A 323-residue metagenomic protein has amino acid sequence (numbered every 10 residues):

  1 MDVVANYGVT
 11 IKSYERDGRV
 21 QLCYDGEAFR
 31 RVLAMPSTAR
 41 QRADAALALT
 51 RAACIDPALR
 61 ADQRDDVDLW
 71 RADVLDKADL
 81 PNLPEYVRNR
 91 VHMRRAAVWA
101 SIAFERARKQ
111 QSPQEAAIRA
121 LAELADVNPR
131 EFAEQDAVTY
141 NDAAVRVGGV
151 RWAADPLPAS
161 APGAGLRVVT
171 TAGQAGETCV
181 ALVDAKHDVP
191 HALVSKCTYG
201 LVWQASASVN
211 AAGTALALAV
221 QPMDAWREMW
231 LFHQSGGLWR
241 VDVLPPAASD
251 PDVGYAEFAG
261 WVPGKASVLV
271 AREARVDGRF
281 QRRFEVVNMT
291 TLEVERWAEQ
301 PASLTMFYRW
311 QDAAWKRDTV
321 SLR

Functional and structural regions predicted by a protein language model:
M1-R323: Sequence signature of WD/YWTD-type beta-propeller architectures
